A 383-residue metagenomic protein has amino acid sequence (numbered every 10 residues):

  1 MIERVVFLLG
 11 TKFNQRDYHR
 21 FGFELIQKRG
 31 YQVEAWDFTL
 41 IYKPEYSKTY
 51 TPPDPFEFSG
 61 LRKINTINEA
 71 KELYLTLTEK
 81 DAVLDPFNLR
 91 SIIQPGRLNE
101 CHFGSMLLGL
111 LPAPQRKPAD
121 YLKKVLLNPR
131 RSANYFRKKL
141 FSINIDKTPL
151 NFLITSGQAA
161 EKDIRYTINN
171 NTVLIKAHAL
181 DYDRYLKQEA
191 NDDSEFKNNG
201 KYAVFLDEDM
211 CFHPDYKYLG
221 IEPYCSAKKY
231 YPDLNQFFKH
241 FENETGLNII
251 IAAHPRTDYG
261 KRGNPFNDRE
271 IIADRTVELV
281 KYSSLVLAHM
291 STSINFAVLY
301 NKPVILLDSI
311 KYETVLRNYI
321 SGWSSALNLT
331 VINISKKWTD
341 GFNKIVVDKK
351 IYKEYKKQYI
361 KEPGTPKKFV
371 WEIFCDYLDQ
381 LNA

Functional and structural regions predicted by a protein language model:
M1-V5, E79, F196-Y202: A short, charged/proline- and glycine-enriched loop that marks the coil->beta-strand transition at the N-terminal
R4-G30, A35-Q188, S293-I294: Active-site and donor-binding regions of nucleotide-sugar-utilizing enzymes
R16-R20, I64-E72, R90-Q94, E222-H240 (+1 more regions): Well-ordered, non-membrane alpha-helical segments in soluble/globular domains
F58-L73, L174-Y182, L186-K187, I250-Y300 (+1 more regions): Donor nucleotide-activated moiety binding/catalytic core segment of transferases that use nucleotide-activated donors
D146, F196, E278-L279: Structural alpha-helical scaffold elements that stabilize or flank donor/cofactor-binding regions in carbohydrate
R184-G260: Conserved catalytic-core segment of nucleotide-activated headgroup transferases in glycan assembly
R262-N267, T292-T365: Catalytic binding pocket for nucleotide-activated donors in carbohydrate/polymer assembly enzymes
K357-A383: C-terminal alpha-helical cap of glycosyltransferases
